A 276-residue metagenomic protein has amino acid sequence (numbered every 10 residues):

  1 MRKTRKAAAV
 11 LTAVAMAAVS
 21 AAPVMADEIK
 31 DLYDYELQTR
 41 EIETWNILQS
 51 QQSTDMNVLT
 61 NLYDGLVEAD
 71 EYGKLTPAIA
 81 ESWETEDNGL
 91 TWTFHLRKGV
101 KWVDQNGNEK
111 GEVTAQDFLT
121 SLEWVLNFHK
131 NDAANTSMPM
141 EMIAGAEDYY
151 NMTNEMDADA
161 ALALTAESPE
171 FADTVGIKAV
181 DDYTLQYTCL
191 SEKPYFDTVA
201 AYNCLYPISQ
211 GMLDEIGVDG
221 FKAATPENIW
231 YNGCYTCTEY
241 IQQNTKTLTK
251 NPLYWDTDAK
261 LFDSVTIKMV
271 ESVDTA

Functional and structural regions predicted by a protein language model:
M1-V10: Bacterial Sec-dependent N-terminal signal peptides
K3-T4, E71, R97-F128, I229 (+1 more regions): Extracytoplasmic/periplasmic ligand-capture domains
T12-S20: Hydrophobic core
S20-K30: Sec-dependent signal peptide cleavage junction
L37-D87, W230: N-terminal lobe/hinge region of extracytoplasmic solute-binding protein
E71, M156-T184, T188-K260, S264: Gly/Pro-rich hinge or "lid" segments in bacterial periplasmic/extracellular proteins
E81-G145, Q186: Aromatic- and charge-enriched surface segment that lines or borders ligand/interaction sites
